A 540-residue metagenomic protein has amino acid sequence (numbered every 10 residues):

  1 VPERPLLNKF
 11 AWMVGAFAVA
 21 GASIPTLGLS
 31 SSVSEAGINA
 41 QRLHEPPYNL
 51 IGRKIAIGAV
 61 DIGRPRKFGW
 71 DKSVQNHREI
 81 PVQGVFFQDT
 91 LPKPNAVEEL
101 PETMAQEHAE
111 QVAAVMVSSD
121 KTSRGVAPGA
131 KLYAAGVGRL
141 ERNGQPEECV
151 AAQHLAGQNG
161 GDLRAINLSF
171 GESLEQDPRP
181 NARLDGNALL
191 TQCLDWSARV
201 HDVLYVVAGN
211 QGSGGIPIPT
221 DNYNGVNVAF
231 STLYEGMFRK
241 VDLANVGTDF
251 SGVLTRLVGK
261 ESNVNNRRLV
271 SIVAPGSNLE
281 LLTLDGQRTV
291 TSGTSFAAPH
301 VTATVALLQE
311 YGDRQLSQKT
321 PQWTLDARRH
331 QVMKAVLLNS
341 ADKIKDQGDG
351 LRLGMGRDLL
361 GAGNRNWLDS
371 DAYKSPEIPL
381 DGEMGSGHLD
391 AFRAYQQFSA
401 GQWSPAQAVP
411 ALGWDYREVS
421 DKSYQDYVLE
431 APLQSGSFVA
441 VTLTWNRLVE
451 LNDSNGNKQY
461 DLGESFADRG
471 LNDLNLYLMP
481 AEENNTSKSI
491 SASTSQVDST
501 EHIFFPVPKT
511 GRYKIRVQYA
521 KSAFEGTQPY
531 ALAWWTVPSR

Functional and structural regions predicted by a protein language model:
P2-V14: Bacterial N-terminal signal peptides that target proteins for export
M13-S23: Bacterial N-terminal signal peptides
S31-V33, R42-E147, G160-A165, E175-D177 (+8 more regions): Subtilisin-like serine protease catalytic core
D61, I218-E310: Extracellular S/T/G-rich loop segment that most often corresponds to the catalytic His/Ser-adjacent loop
S119, V137-G225, F230, E235 (+1 more regions): Substrate-binding/access-modulating region of protease and related hydrolase catalytic domains
V137, V273-W367: Hydrolase catalytic cores
R329-H330, K334, N339, Q425-L429 (+6 more regions): C-terminal edge strands of extracellular/lumenal beta-sandwich accessory domains
G354-N472, A531-R540: Secreted peptidase-domain scaffold signal
